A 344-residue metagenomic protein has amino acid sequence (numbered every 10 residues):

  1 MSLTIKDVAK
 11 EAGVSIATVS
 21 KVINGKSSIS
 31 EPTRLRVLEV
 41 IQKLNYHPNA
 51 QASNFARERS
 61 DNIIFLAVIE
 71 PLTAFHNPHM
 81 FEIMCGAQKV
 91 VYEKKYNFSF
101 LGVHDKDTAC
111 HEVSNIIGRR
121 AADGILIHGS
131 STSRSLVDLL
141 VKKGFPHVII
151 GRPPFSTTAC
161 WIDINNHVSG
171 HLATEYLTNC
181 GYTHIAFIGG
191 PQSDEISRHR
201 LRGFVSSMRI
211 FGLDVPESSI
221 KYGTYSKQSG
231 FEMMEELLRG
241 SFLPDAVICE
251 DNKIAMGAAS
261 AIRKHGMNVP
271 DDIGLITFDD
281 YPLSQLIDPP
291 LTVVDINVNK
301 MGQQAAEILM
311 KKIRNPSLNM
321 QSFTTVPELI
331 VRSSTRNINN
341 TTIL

Functional and structural regions predicted by a protein language model:
M1-D61, R336, T341-L344: N-terminal helix-turn-helix DNA-binding module of bacterial transcription factors
E11, K43, G86-N97, V141-I149 (+1 more regions): Bacterial carbohydrate/catabolite-sensing allosteric modules
L35, Y46-E112: Amphipathic helical "hinge" segments at domain boundaries
D105-D107, H128-S133, K253: Short beta->alpha connector loops
A109-A121, F231-F242: Short, well-structured alpha-helical segments in soluble
D123-I125, A246: Short, Asp-centered acidic motifs that coordinate Mg2+ and/or phosphate in catalytic or ligand-binding sites
